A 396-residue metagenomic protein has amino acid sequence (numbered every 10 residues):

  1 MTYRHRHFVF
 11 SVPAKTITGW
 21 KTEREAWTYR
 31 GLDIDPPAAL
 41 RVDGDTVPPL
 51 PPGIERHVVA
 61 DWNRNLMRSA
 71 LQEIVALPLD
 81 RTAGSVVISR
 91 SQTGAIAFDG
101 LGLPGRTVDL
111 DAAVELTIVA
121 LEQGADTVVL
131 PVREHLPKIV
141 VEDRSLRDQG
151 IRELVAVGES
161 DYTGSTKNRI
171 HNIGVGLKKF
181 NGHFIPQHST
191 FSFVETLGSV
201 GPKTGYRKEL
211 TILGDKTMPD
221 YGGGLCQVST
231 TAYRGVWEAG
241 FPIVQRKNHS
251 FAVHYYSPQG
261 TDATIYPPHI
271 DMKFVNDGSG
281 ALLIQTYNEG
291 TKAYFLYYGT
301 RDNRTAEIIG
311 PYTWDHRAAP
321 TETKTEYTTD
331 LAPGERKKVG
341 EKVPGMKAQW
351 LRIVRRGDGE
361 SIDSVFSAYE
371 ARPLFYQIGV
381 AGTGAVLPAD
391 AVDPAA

Functional and structural regions predicted by a protein language model:
T2-S11, K15-L50, D61, N65-A396: Well-ordered beta-sheet/strand-loop patches within structured domains
G53-I54: Noncatalytic, helix-rich "gating/capping" subdomain that lines the substrate-entry/channel surface of large enzyme
